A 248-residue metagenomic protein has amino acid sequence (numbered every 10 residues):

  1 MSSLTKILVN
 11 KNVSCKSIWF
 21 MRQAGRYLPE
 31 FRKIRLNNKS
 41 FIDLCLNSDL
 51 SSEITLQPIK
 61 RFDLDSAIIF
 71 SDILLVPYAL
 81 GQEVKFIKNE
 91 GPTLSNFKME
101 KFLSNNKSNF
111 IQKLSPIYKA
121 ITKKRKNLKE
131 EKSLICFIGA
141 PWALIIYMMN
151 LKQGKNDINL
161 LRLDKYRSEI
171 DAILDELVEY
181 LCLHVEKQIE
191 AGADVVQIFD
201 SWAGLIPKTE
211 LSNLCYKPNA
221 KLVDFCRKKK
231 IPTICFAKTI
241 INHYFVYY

Functional and structural regions predicted by a protein language model:
M1-Q82, K221: N-terminal basic, low-complexity leaders that serve as flexible interaction/assembly modules and, when applicable, as
T5, P29-I34, S95-K101, N159-R162 (+2 more regions): Short amphipathic alpha-helical segments, especially helix-boundary/capping motifs
I7-Q23, L64-N89, Q112-K155: Glycine-rich, aromatic-flanked loop segments that form ligand/cofactor-binding clefts across common enzyme folds
N37-F41, F86-E90, Q153-D157, C215-K217: Short, low-complexity, polar/charged sequence segments that are solvent-exposed and flexible
I42, L103-L114, D171: The substrate-binding groove and active-site-proximal loops of carbohydrate-active enzymes, especially glycoside
S48-S52, F97-L103, D164-E169, R227-K229: Short C-terminal domain-edge/linker segments immediately following a structured domain
S66-K88, T93-K98, F102-F110, G192-S212: Glycine-rich, proline-tolerant flexible connector loops at the mouths of alpha/beta enzymes
K113-Y248: Active-site loop segments of alpha/beta catalytic cores
